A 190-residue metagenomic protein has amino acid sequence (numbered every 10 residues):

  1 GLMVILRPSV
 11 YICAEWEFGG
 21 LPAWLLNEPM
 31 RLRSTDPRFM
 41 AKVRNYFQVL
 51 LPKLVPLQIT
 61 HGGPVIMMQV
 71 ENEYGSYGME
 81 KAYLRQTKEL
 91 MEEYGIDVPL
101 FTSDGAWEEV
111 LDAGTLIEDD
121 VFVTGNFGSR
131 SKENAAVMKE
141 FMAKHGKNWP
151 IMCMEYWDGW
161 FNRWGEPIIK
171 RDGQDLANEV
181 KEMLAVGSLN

Functional and structural regions predicted by a protein language model:
G1-V98: Active-site mouth of glycoside hydrolases
L2, L90-Y94, R130-N190: Catalytic-core region of carbohydrate-active enzymes that cleave or remodel glycosidic bonds
V4-P8, I66-V70, L100-T102, V123-G125 (+2 more regions): Hydrophobic faces of well-ordered beta-strands that scaffold small-molecule active sites in alpha/beta enzyme cores
S9-C13, V70-G75, S103-W107, N126-R130 (+1 more regions): Active-site beta-loop-alpha junctions enriched in small/polar residues
L21-L26, I117-V121, K170-R171: Short, hinge-like loop/turn segments at secondary-structure boundaries
T60, T115, M183-L184: Structural motif
G63, E118, V186-G187: Structured loop/turn residues at beta-strand edges in well-structured enzyme cores
G75-I96, D104-M142, G146, I168: Substrate-binding cleft/loops of secretory-pathway carbohydrate-active enzymes
